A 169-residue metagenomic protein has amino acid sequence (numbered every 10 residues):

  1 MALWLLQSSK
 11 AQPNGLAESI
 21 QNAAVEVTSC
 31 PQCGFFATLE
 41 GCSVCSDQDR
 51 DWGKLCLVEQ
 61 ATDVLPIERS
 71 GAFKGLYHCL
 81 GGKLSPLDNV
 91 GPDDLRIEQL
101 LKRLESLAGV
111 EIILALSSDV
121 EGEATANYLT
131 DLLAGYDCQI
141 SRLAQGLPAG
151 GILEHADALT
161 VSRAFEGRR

Functional and structural regions predicted by a protein language model:
L3-V64: Cys/His-rich Zn2+-binding cysteine-cluster or related metal-binding knuckle/ribbon modules and their
Q7-K10, N22, G34, G41-V44 (+8 more regions): Residue-level signal for well-ordered alpha-helical segments
S8-S9, S70-K74, L101-R169: Long C-terminal interaction/binding lobes of large macromolecular proteins
A11, P92-L95, A156: Short coil/turn linker and secondary-structure boundary residues
L16, S29, G41, D63 (+5 more regions): Glycine-rich, flexible loop/turn motifs
V27, E40, W52, V64-L65 (+5 more regions): A broad, structure-centric signal for solvent-exposed, well-ordered loop/edge residues that line or flank functional
D47-D119: Extended interfacial segments that mediate partner engagement and assembly in macromolecular machines
